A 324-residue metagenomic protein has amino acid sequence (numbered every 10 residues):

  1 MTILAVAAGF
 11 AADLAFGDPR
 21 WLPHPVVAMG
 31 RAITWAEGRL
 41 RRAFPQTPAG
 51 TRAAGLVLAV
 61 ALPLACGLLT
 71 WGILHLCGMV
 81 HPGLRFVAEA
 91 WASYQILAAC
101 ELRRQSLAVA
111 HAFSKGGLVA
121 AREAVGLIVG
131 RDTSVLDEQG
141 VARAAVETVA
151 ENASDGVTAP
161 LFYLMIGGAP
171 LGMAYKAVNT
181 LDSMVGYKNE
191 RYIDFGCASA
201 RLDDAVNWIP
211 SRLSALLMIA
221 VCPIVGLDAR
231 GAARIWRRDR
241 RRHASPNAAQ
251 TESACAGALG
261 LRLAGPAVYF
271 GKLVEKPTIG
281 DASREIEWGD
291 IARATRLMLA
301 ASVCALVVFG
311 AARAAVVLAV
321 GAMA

Functional and structural regions predicted by a protein language model:
M1-A174, V178, G186-A324: Hydrophobic alpha-helical transmembrane segments
S183: Solvent-exposed interhelical
